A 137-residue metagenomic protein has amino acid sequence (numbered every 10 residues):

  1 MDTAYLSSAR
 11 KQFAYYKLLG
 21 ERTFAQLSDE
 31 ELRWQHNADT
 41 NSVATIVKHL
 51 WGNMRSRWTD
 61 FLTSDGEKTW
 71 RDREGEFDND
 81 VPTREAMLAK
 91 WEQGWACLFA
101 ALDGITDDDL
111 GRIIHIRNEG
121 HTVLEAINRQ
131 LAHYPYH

Functional and structural regions predicted by a protein language model:
M1-S8, G52-I116: Short, helix-capping/interhelical loops that line the mouth of catalytic, cofactor-, or ligand-binding pockets
R10-F24, D29-G75, H115-H137: Short, contiguous alpha-helical
